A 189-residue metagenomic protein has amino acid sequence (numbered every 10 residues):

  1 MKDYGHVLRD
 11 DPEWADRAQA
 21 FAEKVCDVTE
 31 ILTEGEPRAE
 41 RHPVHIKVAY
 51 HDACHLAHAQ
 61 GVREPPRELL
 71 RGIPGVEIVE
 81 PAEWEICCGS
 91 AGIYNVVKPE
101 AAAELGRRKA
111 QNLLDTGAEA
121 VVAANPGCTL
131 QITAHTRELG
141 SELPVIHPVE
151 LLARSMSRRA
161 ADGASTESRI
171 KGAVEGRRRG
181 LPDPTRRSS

Functional and structural regions predicted by a protein language model:
M1-S189: Iron-sulfur cluster-binding electron-transfer modules in prokaryotic oxidoreductases
